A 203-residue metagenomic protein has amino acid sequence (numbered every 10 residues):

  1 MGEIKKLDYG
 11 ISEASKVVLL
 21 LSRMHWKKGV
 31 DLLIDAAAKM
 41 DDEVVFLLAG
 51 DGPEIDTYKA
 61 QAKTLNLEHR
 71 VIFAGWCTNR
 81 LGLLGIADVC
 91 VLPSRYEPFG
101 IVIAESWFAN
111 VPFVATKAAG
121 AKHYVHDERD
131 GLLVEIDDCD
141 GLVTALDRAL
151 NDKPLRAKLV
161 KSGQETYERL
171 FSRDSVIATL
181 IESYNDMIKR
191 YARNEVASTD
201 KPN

Functional and structural regions predicted by a protein language model:
M1-I11: A short helix/loop element that forms part of the nucleotide-sugar donor recognition site in Leloir-type
K16-K39, F46, P53-K59, D140: A conserved mid-protein helix/loop that constitutes part of the nucleotide-sugar donor-binding site
W76, R95: Aromatic "clamp/platform" in nucleotide-sugar-dependent glycosyltransferases that forms part of the donor/acceptor
C90-V91: A short hydrophobic beta-strand element within the catalytic core of glycosyltransferases that build diverse glycans
P112-A115, V125: Short hydrophobic beta-strand element within catalytic cores of glycosyltransferases and related nucleotide-activated
D127-E128, L132-C139, R148-P154: Conserved acidic donor-binding segment of nucleotide-sugar-dependent glycosyltransferases
G141, R148, L155-L170, V176-E182: A short, well-ordered alpha-helix in the C-terminal region of glycosyltransferases
R173-N203: C-terminal alpha-helical cap of glycosyltransferases
